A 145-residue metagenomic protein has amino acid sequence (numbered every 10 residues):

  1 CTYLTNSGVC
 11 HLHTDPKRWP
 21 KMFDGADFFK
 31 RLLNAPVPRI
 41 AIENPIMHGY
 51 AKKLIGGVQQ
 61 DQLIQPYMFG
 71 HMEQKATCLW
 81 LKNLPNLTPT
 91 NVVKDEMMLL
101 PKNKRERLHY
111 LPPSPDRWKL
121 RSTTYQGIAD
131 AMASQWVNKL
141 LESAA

Functional and structural regions predicted by a protein language model:
C1-A145: Conserved active-site and SAM-binding loop architecture of S-adenosyl-L-methionine-dependent nucleic-acid
